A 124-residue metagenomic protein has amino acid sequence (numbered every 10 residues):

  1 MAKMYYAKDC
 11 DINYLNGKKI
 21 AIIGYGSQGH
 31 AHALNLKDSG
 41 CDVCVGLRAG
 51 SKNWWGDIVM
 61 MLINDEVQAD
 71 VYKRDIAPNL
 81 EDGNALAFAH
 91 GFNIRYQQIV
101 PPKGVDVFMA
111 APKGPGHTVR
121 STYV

Functional and structural regions predicted by a protein language model:
M1-G17: A short, basic/flexible loop-to-alpha-helix module at the beginning of a structural domain
N16-K19, G83: Phosphate-coordination loops involved in phosphoryl transfer and adenosine-cofactor binding
K18-H32, L36: Glycine-rich adenosine-cofactor-binding loop
Y25-G26, L47, I63-D65, F88-G91 (+1 more regions): Fold-independent oxyanion-binding glycine-rich loops and adjacent beta-strand/coil segments at enzyme active sites
A31, K37-D57: NAD(P)-binding Rossmann-fold cofactor-contacting core
C41, L80-N84, K103-V105: A short helix->loop->beta-strand "cap" motif at the edges of active sites that frequently abuts
G56-I99: Rossmann-fold NAD(P) dinucleotide-binding segment
A87-V124: Rossmann-fold dinucleotide-binding core
